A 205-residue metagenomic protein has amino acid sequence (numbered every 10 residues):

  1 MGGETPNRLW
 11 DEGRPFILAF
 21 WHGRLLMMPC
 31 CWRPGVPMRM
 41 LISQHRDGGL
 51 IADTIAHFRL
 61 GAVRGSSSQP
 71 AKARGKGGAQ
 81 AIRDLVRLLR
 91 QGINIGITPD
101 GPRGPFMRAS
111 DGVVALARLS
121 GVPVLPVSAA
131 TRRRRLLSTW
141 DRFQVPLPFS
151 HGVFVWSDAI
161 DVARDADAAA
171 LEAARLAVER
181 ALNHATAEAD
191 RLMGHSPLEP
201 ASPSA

Functional and structural regions predicted by a protein language model:
M1-H22: Helix-to-loop junction immediately C-terminal to a conserved catalytic motif
P15-R74: Catalytic core of membrane glycerolipid acyltransferases/transacylases, capturing the structured, soluble-facing
W21, G75-A79, F106: A conditional alpha-helix N-cap/helix-loop micro-motif detector
G49-T54, A79-L88: Short, charged beta->alpha transition segments
I82-L116, S120: Catalytic-site beta-strand/loop segments enriched in glycine and acidic/polar residues
M107-A168: A cross-family acyltransferase "interaction/gating" segment
L192-A205: Short, highly charged C-terminal tails/helix-capping segments
